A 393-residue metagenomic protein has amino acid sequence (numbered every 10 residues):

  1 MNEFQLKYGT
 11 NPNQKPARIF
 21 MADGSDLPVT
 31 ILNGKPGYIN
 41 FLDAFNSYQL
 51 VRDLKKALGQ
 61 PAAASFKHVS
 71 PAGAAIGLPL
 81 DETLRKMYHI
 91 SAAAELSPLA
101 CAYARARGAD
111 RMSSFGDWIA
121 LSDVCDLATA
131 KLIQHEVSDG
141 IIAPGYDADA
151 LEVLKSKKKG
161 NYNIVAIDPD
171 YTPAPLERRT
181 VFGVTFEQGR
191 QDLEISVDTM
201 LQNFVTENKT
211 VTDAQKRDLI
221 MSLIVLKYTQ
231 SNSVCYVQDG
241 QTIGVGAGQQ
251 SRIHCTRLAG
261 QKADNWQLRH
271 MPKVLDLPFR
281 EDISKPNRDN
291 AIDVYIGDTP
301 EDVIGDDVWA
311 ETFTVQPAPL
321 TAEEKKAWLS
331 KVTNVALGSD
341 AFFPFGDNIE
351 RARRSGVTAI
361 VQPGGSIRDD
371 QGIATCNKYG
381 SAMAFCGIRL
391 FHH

Functional and structural regions predicted by a protein language model:
M1-T199, Q215-S233: Active-site loops and adjacent core secondary-structure elements that bind or stabilize anionic groups
D23-K35, A109-F115, Q188-K209, P286-W309 (+2 more regions): Gly-rich Lys/Arg/Thr-decorated short loops/hinges at beta-loop-alpha junctions or inter-strand turns that position
D53, Y228, N265-R269, R354: Conserved helix-loop functional segments at active or binding sites
A57-S65, I164-I167, S231-Q238, L268-F279 (+1 more regions): Flexible, glycine/charged-enriched surface loops at secondary-structure junctions
P61-A62, K67-A72, I76-L78, S233 (+4 more regions): Glycine-rich phosphate/pyrophosphate-binding loops and their adjacent beta-strand/loop elements at enzyme active sites
S70, C125, Q238-Q241, Q249 (+2 more regions): Active-site-proximal loop/turn and secondary-structure-junction residues that shape catalytic pockets, frequently
A72-M112, I243-F342: Glycine- and Gly-Pro-enriched alpha-helical subdomains that act as flexible, kink-prone "lid/hinge" or packing modules
D117, L121-S122, H135-V165, D170-T172 (+4 more regions): C-terminal binding/interaction regions
